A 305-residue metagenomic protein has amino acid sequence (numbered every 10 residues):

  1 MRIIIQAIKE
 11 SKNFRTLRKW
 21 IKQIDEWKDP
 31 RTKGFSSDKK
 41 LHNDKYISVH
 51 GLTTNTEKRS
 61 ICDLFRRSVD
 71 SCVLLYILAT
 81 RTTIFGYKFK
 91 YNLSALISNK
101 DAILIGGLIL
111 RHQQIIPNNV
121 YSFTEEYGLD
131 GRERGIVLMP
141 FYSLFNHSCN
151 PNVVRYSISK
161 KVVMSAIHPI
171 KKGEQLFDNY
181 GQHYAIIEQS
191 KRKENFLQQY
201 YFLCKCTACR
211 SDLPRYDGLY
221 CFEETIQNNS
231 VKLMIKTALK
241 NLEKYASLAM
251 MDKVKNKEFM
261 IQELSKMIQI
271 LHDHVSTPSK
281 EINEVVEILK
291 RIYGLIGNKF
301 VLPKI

Functional and structural regions predicted by a protein language model:
R2-P30, G34, H147-R291, F300: C-terminal SET catalytic tail plus cysteine-rich post-SET Zn-binding segment of SAM-dependent SET-domain
I4-I158, Q199: Catalytic cores of histone-lysine modification enzymes
G294-I305: C-terminal helix/juxtamembrane-tail motif
